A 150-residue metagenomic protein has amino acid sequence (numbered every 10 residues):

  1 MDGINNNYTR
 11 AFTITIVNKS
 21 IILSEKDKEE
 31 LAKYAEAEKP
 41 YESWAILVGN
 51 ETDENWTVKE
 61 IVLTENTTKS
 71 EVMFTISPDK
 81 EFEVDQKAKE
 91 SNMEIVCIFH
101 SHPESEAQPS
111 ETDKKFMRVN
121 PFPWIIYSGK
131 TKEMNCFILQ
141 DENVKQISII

Functional and structural regions predicted by a protein language model:
D2-I95, E104-I150: Conserved beta-strand-loop surface patch within small alpha/beta domains used for substrate/adaptor or ligand engagement
S101: Short, well-ordered beta-to-alpha junction loops that form the rim of enzyme active sites and present histidine/acidic
